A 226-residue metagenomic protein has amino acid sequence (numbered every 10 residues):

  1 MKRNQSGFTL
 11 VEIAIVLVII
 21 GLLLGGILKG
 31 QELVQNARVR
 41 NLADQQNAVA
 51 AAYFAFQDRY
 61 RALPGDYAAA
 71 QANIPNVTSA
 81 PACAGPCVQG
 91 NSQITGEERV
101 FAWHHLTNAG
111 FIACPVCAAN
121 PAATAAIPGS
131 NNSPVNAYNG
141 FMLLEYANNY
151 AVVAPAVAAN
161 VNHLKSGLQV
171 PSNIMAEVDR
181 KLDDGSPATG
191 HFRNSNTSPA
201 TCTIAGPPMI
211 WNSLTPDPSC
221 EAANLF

Functional and structural regions predicted by a protein language model:
M1-K2, V178: Intrinsically disordered, compositionally biased low-complexity regions
K2-Q35, Q45: N-terminal single-pass transmembrane signal-anchor helix
V11, G30, G65, T189 (+1 more regions): Short, electropositive, low-hydrophobicity segments enriched in small/polar residues
I13, L17, R40-A43, V100 (+1 more regions): Conserved structured core elements
G25-G26, E32-T78: Conserved hydrophobic/amphipathic alpha-helical signal-anchor segments
F56-H105, N120: Short, glycine/small-hydrophobic-rich surface segments
E98, W103-F226: Short, surface-exposed interaction loops/tails
